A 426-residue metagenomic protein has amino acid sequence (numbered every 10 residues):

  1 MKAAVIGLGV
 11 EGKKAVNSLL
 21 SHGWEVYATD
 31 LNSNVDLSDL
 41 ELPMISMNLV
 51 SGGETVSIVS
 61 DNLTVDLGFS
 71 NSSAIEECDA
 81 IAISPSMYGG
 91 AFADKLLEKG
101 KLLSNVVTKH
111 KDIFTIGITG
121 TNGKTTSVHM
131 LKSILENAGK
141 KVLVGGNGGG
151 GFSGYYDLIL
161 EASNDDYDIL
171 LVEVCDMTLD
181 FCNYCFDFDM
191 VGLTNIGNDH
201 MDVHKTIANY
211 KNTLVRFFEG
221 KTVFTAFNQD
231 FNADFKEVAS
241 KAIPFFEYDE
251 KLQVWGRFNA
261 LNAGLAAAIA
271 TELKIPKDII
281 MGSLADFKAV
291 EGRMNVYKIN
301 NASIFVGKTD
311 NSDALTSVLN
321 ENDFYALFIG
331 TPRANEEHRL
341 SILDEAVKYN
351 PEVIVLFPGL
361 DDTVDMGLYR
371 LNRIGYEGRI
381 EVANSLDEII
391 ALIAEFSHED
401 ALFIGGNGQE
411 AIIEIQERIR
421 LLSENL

Functional and structural regions predicted by a protein language model:
M1-G117: Short, basic phosphate-binding NTP loop
M1-V35, P43, L49, T271-P276 (+2 more regions): ATP-dependent carboxylate-amine ligase
L19, I81, I118, E173 (+5 more regions): Residue-level signal for inorganic ion chemistry
L19, Y184-N198, V254-A289, N322-D323: A conserved, hydrophobic alpha-helical segment in the catalytic core of large ATP/adenylate-utilizing enzymes
V26-D30, L143-V144, L171: Short beta-strand "acidic-cap" motif of Rossmann-like dinucleotide-binding folds
S104-G148: Walker A (P-loop) phosphate-binding motif
V142-S163: Conserved substrate/cofactor phosphate-moiety recognition/catalytic segment in nucleotide-dependent phosphotransferases
A162-D234: Flexible active-site lid/hinge loop adjacent to a nucleotide/diphosphate and Mg2+-phosphate binding pocket
